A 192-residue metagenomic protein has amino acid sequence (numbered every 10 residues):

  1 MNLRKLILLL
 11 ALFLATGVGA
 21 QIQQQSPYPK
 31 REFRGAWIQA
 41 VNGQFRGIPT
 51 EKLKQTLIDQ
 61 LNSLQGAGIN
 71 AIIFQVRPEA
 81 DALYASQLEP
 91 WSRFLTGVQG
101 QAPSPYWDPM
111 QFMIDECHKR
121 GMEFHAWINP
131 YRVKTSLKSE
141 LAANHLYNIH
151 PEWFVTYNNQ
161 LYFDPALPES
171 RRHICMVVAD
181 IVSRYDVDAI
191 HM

Functional and structural regions predicted by a protein language model:
M1-I7: Bacterial N-terminal signal peptides that target proteins for export
I7-G17: Bacterial N-terminal signal peptides
A20-F74: Mature N-terminal, pre-catalytic/accessory segment of carbohydrate-active enzymes
R31, G35, I69-A80, P109-V155 (+1 more regions): Glycine-rich, aromatic-flanked loop segments that form ligand/cofactor-binding clefts across common enzyme folds
R31, Q39, G43-Q55, A126 (+1 more regions): Active-site-adjacent "subsite" loops/lids of carbohydrate-active enzymes
I48-A67, F94-R120, R172: Aromatic- and glycine-enriched glycan-recognition loops and surfaces that form the carbohydrate-binding subsites
Q60-I69, M113-R120, N159-M192: An active-site-proximal structural segment forming one wall of the substrate-binding cleft that immediately precedes
G68-P105: Aromatic-lined carbohydrate-binding/catalytic grooves of carbohydrate-active enzymes
